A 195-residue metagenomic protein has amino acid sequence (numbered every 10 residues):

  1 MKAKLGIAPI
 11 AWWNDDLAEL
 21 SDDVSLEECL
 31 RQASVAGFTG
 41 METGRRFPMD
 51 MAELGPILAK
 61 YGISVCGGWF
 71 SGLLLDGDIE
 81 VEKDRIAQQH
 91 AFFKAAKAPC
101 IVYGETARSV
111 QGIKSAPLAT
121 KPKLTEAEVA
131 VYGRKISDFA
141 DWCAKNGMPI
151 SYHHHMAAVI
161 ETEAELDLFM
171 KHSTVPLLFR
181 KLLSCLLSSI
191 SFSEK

Functional and structural regions predicted by a protein language model:
M1-A18, C66-G72, S109-A119: N-terminal small/glycine-rich loop or linker at the start of catalytic domains across soluble metabolic enzymes
M1-E42: Non-cleavable N-terminal signal-anchor transmembrane helices
M1-K2, L30-V35, P48-G67, D84-P99 (+3 more regions): Acidic (Asp/Glu)-rich catalytic clusters
A3-P9, M41-T43, V65-F70, I101-Y103 (+2 more regions): Hydrophobic faces of well-ordered beta-strands that scaffold small-molecule active sites in alpha/beta enzyme cores
A11-S25, G44, G72-K83, K121-V129: Active-site mouth loops of central-metabolism enzymes
L20-D22, G55-L58, S115-L118, A164-D167 (+1 more regions): Short, glycine/charged-enriched secondary-structure capping and boundary segments
G40-E53, G72-D84, M156-T162, L183-F192: Acidic-and-aromatic substrate-binding clefts and catalytic sites of carbohydrate-active enzymes
I79-L178: Active-site acidic/histidine proton-transfer and metal-coordination neighborhood in alpha/beta enzyme cores
